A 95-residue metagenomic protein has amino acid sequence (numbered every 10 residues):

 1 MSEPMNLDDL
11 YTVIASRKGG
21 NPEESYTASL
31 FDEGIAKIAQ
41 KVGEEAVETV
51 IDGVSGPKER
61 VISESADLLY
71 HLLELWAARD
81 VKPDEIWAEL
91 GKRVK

Functional and structural regions predicted by a protein language model:
M1-S65, L69-K95: Flexible "arm" and connector segments at domain edges
